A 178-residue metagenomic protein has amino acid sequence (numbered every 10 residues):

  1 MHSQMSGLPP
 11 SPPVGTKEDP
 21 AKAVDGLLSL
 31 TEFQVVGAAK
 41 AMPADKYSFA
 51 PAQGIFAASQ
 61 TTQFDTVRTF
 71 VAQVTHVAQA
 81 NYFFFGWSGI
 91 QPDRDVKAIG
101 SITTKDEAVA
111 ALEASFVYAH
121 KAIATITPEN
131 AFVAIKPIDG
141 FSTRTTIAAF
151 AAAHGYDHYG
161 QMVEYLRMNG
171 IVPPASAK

Functional and structural regions predicted by a protein language model:
H2-G26, V74-I138, N169-K178: Short, helix-capping/interhelical loops that line the mouth of catalytic, cofactor-, or ligand-binding pockets
V14-F49: N-terminal targeting signals for Sec/Tat export/insertion, comprising classic cleavable signal peptides
D25, F33-V36, F49-K97, K136-K178: Short, contiguous alpha-helical
A39, A122-I123, M162: Hydrophobic residues within well-ordered, non-membrane alpha-helices that form the packing/core of soluble catalytic
A44, T125, F141: Catalytic His-Asp segment of secreted/periplasmic serine-dependent ester chemistry enzymes
